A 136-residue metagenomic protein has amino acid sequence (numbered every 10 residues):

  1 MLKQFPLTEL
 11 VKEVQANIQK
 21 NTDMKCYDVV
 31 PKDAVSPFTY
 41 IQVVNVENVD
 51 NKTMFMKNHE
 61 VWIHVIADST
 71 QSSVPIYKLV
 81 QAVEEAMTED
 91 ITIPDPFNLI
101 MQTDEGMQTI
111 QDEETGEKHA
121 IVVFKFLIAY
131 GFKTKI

Functional and structural regions predicted by a protein language model:
M1-V29, N45-I136: Charged, amphipathic alpha-helical segments and their flanking helix caps
K32: Short, charge-patterned binding micro-sites
V35-N45: A short, hydrophobic beta-strand-centered structural micro-motif
